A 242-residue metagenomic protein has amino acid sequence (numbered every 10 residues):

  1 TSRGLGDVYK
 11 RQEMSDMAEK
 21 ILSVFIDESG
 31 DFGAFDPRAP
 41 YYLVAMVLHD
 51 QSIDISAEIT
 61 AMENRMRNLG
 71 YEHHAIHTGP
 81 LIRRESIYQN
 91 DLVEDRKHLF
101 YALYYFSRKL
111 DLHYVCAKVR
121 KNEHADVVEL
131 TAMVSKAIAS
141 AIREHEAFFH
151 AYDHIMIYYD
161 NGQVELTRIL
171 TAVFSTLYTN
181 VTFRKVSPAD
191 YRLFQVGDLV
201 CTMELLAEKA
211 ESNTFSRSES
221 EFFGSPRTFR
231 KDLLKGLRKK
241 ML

Functional and structural regions predicted by a protein language model:
T1-Q12: Single conserved hydrophobic/aromatic residue that forms the stacking wall/gate of nucleotide- or nucleobase-binding
K10-L242: Phosphate-ester processing/binding pockets and catalytic centers
